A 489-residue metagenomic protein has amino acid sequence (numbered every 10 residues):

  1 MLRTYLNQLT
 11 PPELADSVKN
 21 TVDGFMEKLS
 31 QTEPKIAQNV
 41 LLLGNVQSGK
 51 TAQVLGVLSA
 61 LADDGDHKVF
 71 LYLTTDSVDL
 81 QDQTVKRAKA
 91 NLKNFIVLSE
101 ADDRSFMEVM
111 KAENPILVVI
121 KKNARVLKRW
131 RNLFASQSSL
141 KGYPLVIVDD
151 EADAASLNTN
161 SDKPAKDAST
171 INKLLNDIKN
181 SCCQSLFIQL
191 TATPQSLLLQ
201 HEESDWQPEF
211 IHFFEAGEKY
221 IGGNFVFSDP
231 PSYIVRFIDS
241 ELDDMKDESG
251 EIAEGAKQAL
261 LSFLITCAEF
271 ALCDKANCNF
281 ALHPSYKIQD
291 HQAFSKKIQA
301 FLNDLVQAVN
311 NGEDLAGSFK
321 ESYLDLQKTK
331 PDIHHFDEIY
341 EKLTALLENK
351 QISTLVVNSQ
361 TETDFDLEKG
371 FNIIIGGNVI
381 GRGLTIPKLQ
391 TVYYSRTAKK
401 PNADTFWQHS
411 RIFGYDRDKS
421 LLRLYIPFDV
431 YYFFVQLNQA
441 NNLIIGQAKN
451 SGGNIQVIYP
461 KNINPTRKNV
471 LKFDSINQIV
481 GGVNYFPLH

Functional and structural regions predicted by a protein language model:
R3-L43: Conserved pre-motif I regulatory segment
K50-S59: Motif I (Walker A/P-loop) of helicase-class P-loop NTPases
Q53, H67-L92, A192, Y286: Conserved Walker A/P-loop ATP-binding site and its immediately adjacent core in helicase/helicase-like ATPase domains
V85, N94-I96, P144-A152, K163 (+1 more regions): Conserved C-terminal RecA-like helicase domain
E100-V148, S156-I178, G376-G377: Conserved RecA-like ASCE ATPase "motif II neighborhood" in helicase/translocase motors
Y143-D149, N160-F270, N279-A281, E313-G317: Conserved P-loop NTPase catalytic core
F237-K320, Q327-K330, F413, K419 (+1 more regions): C-terminal helicase lobe and adjacent C-terminal extensions/tails of nucleic-acid helicase motors
V357-Y432: Conserved RecA-like P-loop NTPase helicase motor core
